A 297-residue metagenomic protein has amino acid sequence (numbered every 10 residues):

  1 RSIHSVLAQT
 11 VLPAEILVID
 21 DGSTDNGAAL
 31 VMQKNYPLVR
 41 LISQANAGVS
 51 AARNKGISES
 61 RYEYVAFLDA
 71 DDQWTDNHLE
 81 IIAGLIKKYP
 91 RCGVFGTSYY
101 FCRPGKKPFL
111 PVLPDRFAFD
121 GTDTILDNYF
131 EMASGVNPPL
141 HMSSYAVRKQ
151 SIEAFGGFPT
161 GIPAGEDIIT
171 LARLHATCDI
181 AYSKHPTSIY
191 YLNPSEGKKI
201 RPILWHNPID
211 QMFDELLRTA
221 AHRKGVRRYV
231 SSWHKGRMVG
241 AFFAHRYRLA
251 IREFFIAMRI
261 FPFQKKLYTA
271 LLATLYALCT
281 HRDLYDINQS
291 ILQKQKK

Functional and structural regions predicted by a protein language model:
S5, L12, D20-A29, A47 (+1 more regions): A conserved acidic beta->alpha catalytic loop
N26, D72-L85: Acidic donor-binding/catalytic loop of UDP-sugar-dependent glycosyltransferases, especially processive GT2
Q44-S60: Glycine-rich, basic loop-to-helix element that forms the pyrophosphate-binding segment of sugar-nucleotide handling
V65: Short aromatic/hydrophobic "clamp" motif used to bind/position activated sugar donors
D69-Q73, S98: The conserved acidic donor/metal-binding loop of glycosyltransferases
L79-S151: Flexible acidic/His/Gly-enriched loops in nucleotide-sugar-dependent glycosyltransferase catalytic domains
F119-W205: Conserved nucleotide-sugar donor-binding catalytic segment
A133-G135, I169, I189-K297: C-terminal subregions of glycosyltransferases and related glycan-biosynthesis enzymes
